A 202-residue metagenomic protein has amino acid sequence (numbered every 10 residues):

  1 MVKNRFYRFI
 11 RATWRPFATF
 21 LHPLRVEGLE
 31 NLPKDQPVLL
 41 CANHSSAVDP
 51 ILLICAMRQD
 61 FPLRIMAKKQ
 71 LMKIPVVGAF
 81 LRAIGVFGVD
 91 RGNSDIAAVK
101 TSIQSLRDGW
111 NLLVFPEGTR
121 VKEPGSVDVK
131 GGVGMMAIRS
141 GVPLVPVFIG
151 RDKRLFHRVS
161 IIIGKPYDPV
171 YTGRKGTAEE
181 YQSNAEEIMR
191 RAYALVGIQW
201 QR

Functional and structural regions predicted by a protein language model:
V2-F6, A97-R202: Non-catalytic C-terminal accessory region of glycerolipid acyltransferases and related lyso-lipid remodeling enzymes
F6-R8, T19, P33-N93: Catalytic core of membrane glycerolipid acyltransferases/transacylases, capturing the structured, soluble-facing
W14, A83-G88, P116-T119: Short, basic, glycine/proline-bearing loop/turn elements
T19-E27: Short gly/ser/thr-rich secondary-structure transition/capping motifs
H22, F61, H157-V159: Residue-level signal for beta-strand positions within conserved beta-sheet cores that form or flank
H22, G92-I96, S126: A conditional alpha-helix N-cap/helix-loop micro-motif detector
V26, I74, I96-V99: Structural motif corresponding to alpha-helix initiation and N-cap regions
L29-N31: A short, basic/flexible loop-to-alpha-helix module at the beginning of a structural domain
